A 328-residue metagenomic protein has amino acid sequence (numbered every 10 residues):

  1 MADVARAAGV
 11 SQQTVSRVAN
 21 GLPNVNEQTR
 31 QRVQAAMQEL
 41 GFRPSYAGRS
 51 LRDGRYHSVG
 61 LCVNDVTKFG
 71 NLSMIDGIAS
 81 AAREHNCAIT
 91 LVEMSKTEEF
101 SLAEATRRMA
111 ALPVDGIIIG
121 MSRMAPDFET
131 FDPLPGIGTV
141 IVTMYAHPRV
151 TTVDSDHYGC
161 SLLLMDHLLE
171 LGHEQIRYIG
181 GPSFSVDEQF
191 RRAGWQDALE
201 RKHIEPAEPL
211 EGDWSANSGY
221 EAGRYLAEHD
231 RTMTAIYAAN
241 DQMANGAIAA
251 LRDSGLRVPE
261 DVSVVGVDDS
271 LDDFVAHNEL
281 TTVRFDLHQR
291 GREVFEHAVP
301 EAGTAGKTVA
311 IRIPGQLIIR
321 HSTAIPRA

Functional and structural regions predicted by a protein language model:
M1-H57, R327: N-terminal helix-turn-helix DNA-binding module of bacterial transcription factors
S11, H57, D115, H173-I176 (+2 more regions): Short acidic/polar active-site loop segments enriched in Thr and Asp
T14-R17, L51-T67, G77, H167 (+1 more regions): Short beta-strand segments enriched in small/hydrophobic residues
H57-D166, E170: Alpha-helical recognition/docking segments in bacterial nutrient-uptake and carbohydrate-utilization systems
V63-S73, L91-F100, R123, V153-L163 (+5 more regions): Hinge/beta->alpha junction and helix N-cap segments in small-molecule ligand-binding domains
E174-Q175, E205-E208, V258-V264: Short acidic capping loops at alpha-helix termini that bridge into adjacent secondary structure
A227-A328: Flexible loop/turn connectors
